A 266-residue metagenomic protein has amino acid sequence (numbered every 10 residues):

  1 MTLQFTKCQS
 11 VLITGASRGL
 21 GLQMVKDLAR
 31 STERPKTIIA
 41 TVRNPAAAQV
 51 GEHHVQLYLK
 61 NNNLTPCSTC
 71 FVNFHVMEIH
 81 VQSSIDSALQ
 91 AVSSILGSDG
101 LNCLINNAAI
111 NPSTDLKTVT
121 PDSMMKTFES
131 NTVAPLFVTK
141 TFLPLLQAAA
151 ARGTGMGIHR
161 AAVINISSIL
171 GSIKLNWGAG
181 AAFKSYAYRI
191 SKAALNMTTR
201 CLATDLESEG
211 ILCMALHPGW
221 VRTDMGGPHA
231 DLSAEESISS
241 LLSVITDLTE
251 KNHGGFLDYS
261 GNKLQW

Functional and structural regions predicted by a protein language model:
T14, D99-A109, N131, N165 (+1 more regions): Rossmann-fold scaffold of SDR-type NAD(P)-dependent oxidoreductases
S17, G21-K26: N-terminal Rossmann NAD(P)H-binding glycine-rich loop of SDR-like oxidoreductase domains
A29-Q49: Conserved glycine-rich Rossmann-like NAD(P)H-binding loop of the short-chain dehydrogenase/reductase
H54-S83: Rossmann-fold cofactor-recognition segment
E78-S98: Conserved Rossmann-fold cofactor-binding substructure of NAD(P)-dependent oxidoreductases
S84-S87, A134-T141: Conserved mid-core alpha-helix of short-chain dehydrogenase/reductase
I110, D115-F128, V133, L143 (+1 more regions): Catalytic loop of short-chain dehydrogenase/reductase
S208, A215-P218, G227-W266: C-terminal helical subdomain
